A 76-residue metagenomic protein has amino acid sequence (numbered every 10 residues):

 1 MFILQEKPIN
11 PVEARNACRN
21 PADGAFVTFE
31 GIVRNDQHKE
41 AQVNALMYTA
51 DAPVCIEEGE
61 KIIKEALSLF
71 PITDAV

Functional and structural regions predicted by a protein language model:
M1-V76: N-terminal, polar/charged subdomain of small-to-medium soluble alpha/beta proteins
